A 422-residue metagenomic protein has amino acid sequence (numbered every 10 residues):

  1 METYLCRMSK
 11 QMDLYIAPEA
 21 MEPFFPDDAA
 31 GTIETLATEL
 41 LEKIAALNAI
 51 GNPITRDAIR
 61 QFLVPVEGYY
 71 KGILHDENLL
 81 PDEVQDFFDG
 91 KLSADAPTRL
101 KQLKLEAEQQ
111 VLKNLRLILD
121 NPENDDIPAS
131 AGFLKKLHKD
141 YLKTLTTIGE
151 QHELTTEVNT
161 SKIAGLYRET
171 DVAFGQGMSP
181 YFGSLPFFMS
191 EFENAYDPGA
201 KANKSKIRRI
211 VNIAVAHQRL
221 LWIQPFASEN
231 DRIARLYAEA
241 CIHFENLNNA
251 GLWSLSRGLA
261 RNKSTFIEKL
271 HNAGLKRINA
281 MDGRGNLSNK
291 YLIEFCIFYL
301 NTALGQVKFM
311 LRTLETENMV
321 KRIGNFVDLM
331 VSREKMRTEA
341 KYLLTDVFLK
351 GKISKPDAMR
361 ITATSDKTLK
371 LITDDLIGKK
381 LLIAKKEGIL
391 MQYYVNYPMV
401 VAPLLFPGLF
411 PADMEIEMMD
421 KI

Functional and structural regions predicted by a protein language model:
M1-I422: FIC/Doc superfamily catalytic core
